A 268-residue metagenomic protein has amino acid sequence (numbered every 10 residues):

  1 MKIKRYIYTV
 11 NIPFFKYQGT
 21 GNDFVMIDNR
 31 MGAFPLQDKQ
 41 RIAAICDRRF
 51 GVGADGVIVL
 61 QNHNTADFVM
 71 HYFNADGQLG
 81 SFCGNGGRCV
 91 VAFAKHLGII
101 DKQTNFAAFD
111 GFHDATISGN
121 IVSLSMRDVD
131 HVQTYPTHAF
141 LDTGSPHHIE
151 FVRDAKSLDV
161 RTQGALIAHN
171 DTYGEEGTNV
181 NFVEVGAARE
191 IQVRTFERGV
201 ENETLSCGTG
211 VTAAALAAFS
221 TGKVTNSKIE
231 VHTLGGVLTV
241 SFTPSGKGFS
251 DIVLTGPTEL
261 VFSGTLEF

Functional and structural regions predicted by a protein language model:
K2-G119, I149-F268: A glycine-rich beta-to-alpha transition motif near the start of alpha/beta enzyme domains, typified by
L124-T137, L158, T162-I167: Active-site glycine-rich loop that binds ribose-phosphate moieties when present
Q133-F140, S263-F268: Extended Gly/Ser/Thr-rich low-complexity repeat segments, especially those forming or decorating extracellular
